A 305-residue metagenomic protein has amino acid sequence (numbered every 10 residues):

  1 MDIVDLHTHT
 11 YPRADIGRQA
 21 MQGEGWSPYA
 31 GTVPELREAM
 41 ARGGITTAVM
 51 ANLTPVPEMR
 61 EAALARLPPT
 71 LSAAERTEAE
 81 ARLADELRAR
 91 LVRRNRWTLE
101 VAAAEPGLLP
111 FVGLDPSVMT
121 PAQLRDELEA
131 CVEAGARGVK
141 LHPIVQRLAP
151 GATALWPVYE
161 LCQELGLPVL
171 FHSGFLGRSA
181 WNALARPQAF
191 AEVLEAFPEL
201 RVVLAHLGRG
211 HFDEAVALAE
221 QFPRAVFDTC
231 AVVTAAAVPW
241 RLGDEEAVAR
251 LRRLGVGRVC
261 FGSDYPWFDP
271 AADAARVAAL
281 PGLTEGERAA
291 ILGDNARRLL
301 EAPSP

Functional and structural regions predicted by a protein language model:
M1-H9, D15-T47, L254-C260, F268-P305: Mid-to-C-terminal alpha-helical segments outside catalytic/metal-binding sites
I3-L6, M50-A51, F111-G113, K140 (+3 more regions): Active-site neighborhood of phospho(di)ester-bond hydrolases with catalytic His/Asp-centered motifs
I3-R13, V169-S173, L204: Histidine-centered catalytic micro-motifs
H7, M40, T98, C131 (+7 more regions): Conserved, mostly hydrophobic/aromatic
G23-A63, A73-R82, G107-D115, R137-G138: Divalent metal-dependent hydrolysis catalytic cores, especially in the metallo-beta-lactamase
W26-G31, V56-M59, L87-R90, P116-Q123 (+5 more regions): Acidic-and-aromatic substrate-binding clefts and catalytic sites of carbohydrate-active enzymes
R66-G177, W181-L184: Active-site gating/metal-coordination segments in enzymes
A136-G138, L148-C260: Catalytic pocket-lining loop regions of alpha/beta-barrel enzymes, especially the amidohydrolase/enolase/GH5 lineages
